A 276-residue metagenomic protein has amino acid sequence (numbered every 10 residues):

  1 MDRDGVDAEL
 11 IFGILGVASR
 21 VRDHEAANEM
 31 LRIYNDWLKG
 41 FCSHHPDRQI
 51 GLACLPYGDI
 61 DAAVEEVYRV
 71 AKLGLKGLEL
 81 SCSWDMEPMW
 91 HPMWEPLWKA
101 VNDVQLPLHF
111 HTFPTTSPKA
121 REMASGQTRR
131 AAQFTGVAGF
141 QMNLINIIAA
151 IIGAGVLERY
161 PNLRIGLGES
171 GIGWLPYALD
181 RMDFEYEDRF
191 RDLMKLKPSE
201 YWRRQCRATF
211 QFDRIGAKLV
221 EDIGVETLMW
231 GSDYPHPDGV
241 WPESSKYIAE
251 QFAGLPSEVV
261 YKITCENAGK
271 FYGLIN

Functional and structural regions predicted by a protein language model:
M1-A8, D36-H44, E65-Y68, A154-G155 (+5 more regions): Mid-to-C-terminal alpha-helical segments outside catalytic/metal-binding sites
D2-L80, W84, M93, Q211: Mid-domain alpha/beta scaffold segments of enzyme catalytic cores
I14-S19, A131-Q133, Y247: A short small-residue
R20-D23, V137, S245: Short acidic, glycine/proline-rich loop/turn micro-motifs
A27, F184, K246-I248: Glycine-rich, phosphate-binding/catalytic loops in enzymes
L31, N35, I145-A149, Y261: Amphipathic, non-transmembrane alpha-helical scaffold segments
P46-Q49, L55, E65-M229: Catalytic pocket-lining loop regions of alpha/beta-barrel enzymes, especially the amidohydrolase/enolase/GH5 lineages
F140-N143, Y234, A249: Active-site rim elements
